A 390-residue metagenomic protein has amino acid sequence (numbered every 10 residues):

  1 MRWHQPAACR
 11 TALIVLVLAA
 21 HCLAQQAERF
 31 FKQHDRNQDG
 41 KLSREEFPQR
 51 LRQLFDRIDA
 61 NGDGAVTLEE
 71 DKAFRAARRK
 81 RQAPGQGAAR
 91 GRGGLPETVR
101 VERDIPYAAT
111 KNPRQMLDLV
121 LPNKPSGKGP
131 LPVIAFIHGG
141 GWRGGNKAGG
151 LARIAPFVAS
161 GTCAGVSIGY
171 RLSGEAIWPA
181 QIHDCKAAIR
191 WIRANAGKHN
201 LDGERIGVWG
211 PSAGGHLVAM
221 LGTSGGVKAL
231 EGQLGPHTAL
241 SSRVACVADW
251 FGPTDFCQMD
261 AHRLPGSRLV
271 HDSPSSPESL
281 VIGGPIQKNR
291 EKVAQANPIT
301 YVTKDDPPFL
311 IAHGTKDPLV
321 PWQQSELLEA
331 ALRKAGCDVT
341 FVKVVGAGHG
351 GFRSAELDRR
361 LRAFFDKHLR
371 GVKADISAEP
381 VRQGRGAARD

Functional and structural regions predicted by a protein language model:
M1-A12: Bacterial N-terminal signal peptides that target proteins for export
A20-A24: Sec/Tat signal peptide C-region and signal peptidase I cleavage site
Q25-K32, K41-R44, R50, A65 (+2 more regions): Disordered, low-complexity segments in secreted/periplasmic proteins that are enriched in proline
D35-D39, D59-D63, D317: Acidic carboxylate motifs that coordinate Ca2+ or other divalent cations, activating on Asp/Glu
G40-L42, S167-I168: Short catalytic-loop micro-motif centered on adjacent basic/acidic residues
R44-E45, T238: Short consensus segments that form the blades of beta-propeller domains, in both extracellular/periplasmic
R52-F55: Residue-level detector of alpha-helical secondary structure
R79-D390: Alpha/beta-hydrolase superfamily serine-hydrolase fold, recognizing
